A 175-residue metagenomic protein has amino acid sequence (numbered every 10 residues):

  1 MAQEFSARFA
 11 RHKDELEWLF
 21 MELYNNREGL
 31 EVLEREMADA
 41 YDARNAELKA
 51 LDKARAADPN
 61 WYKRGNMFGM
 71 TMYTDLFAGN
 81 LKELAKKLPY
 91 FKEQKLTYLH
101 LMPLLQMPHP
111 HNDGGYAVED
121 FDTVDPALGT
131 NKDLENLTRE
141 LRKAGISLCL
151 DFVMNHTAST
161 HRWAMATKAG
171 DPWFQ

Functional and structural regions predicted by a protein language model:
M1-Q175: Acidic/aromatic-lined carbohydrate-recognition and catalytic surfaces of CAZymes acting on diverse glycans
